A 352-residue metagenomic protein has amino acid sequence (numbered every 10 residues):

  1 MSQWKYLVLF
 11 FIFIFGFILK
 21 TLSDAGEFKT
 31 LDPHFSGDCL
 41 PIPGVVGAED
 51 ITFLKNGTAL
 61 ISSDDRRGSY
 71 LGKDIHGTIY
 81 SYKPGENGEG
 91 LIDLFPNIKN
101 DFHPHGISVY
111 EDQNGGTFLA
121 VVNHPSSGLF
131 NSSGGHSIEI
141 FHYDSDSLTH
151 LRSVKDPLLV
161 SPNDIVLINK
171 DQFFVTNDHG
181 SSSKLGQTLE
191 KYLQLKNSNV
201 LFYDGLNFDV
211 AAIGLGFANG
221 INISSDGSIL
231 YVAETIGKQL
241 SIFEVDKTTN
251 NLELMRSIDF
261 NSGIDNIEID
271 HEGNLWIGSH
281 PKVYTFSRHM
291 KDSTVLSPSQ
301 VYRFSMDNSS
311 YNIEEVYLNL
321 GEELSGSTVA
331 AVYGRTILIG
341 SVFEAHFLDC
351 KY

Functional and structural regions predicted by a protein language model:
F13-G37, H76-P84, L189, L193-S198 (+1 more regions): Blade/loop signatures of beta-propeller domains
D24-V46, E89-D93, Y311-L320: A short helix->beta-strand "capping" segment at the edge of beta-propeller domains
L40-G77, S325-V329, V342-E344: Beta-strand-rich domains and repeat architectures in extracellular enzymes and scaffolds, especially beta-propellers
I42, A48, R66-Q113, F118-P125 (+1 more regions): Blade-loop segments of beta-propeller domains
V45-K55, I98-E111, D156-F173, H179-S181 (+4 more regions): Beta-rich, blade/repeat-based domains predominating in secreted/periplasmic proteins but also intracellular
T58-L60, F118-A120, Q172-F174, I229-V232 (+2 more regions): Conserved beta-propeller blade signature
I61-I75, V121-S133, V175-L195, I277-P298 (+1 more regions): Short, conserved, GDST-rich strand-edge loop motifs in beta-rich repeat architectures
S224, F260-Y317: Loop/turn-rich, solvent-exposed surfaces of beta-rich toroidal or solenoidal domains
